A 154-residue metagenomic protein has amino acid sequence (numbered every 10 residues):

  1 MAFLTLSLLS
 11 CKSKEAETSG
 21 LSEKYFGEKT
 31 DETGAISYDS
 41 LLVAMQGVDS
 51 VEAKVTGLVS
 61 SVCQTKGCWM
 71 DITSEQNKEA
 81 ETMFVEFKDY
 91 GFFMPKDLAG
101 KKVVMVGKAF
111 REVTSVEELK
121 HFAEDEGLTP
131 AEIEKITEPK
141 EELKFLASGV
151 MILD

Functional and structural regions predicted by a protein language model:
M1-L9: Sec-dependent bacterial lipoprotein signal peptides
C11-D154: OB-fold and OB-like single-stranded nucleic-acid-recognition modules and their adjacent interaction interfaces
